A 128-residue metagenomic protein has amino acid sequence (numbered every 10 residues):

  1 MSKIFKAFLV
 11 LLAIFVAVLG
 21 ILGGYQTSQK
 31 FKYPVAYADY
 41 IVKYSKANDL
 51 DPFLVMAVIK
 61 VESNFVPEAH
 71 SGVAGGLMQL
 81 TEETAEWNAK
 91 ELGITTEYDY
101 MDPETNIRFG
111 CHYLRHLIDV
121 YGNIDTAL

Functional and structural regions predicted by a protein language model:
M1-K3: N-terminal Lys/Arg-rich, disordered targeting/topogenic segments
K6-G23: Hydrophobic membrane-insertion alpha-helices, especially the h-region of bacterial N-terminal signal peptides
G20-L128: Catalytic glycan-binding domains that act on GlcNAc-containing polysaccharides
